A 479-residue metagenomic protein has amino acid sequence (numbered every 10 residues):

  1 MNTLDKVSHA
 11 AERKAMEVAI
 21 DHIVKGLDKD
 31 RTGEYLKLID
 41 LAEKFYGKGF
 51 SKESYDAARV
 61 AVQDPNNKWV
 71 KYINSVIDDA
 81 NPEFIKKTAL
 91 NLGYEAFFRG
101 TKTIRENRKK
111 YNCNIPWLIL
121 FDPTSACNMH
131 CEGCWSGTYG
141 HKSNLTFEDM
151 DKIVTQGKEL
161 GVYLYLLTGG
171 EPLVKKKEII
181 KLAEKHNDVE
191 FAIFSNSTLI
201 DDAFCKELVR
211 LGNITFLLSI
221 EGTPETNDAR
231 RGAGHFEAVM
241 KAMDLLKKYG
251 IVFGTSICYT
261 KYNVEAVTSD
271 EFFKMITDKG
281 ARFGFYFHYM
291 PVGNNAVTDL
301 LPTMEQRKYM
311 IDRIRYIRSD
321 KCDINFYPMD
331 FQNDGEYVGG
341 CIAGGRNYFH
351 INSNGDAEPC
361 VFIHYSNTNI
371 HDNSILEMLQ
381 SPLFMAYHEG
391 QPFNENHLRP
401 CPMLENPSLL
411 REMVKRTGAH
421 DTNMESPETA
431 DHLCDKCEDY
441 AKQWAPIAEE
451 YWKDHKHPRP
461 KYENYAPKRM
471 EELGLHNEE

Functional and structural regions predicted by a protein language model:
M1-D56, V60, D228-G344, N352-E358 (+2 more regions): Radical SAM enzyme [4Fe-4S]-AdoMet core and its adjacent flexible, acidic and glycine-rich loops/tails across
T3-A11, A15-H22, G26-L38, A42-Y46 (+2 more regions): Flexible mid-to-C-terminal extensions adjoining Fe-S/redox cofactors in radical SAM and related proteins
Y35-A203, L211, L473-E479: Conserved alpha-helical substructure of the radical SAM core
E95-P116, Y327-F331, G335, N369-M385: Short, charged low-complexity linear segments at domain edges
I119, G345-N347: Short loop/turn microsegments at loop-to-beta-strand junctions
C127, C131-C134, C341, G355 (+2 more regions): Short cysteine clusters
G133, G137-G140, N347, S366 (+1 more regions): Secreted/processed peptides and extracellular or luminal domains of membrane proteins
F147-L167, L173-H288: Radical SAM/AdoMet-radical enzyme domain recognition
